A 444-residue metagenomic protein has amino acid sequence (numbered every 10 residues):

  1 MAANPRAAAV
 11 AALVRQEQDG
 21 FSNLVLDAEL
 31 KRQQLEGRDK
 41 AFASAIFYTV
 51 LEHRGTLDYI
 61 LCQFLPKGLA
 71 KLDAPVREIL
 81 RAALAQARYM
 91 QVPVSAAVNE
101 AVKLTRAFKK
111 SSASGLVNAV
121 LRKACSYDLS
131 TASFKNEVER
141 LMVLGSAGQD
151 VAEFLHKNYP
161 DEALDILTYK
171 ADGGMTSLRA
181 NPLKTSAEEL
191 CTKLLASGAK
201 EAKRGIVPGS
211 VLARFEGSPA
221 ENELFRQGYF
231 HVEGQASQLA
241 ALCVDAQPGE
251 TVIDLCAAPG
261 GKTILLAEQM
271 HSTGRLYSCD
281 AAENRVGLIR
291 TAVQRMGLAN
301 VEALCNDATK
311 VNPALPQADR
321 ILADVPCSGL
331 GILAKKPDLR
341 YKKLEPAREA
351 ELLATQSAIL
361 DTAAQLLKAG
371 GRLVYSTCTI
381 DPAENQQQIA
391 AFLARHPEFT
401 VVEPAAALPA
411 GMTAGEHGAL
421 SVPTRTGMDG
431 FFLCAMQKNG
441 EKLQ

Functional and structural regions predicted by a protein language model:
M1-Q444: S-adenosylmethionine
